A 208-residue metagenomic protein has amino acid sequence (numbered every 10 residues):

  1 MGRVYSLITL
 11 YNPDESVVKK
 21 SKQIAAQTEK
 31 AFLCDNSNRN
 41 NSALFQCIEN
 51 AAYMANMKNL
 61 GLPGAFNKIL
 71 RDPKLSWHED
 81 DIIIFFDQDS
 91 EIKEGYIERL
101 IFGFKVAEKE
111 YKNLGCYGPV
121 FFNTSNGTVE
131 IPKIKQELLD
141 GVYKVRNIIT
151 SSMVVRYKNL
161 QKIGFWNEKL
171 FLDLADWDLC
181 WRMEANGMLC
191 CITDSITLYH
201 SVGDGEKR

Functional and structural regions predicted by a protein language model:
L7-Q27: Short, well-formed alpha-helical segments that are part of the catalytic scaffolds of diverse glycosyltransferases
P13, T193-R208: Active-site donor/metal-binding and catalytic loop motifs of nucleotide-sugar-dependent glycosylation enzymes
C34-F45, K58, S90-E91: A conserved acidic beta->alpha catalytic loop
N56-L75: Glycine-rich, basic loop-to-helix element that forms the pyrophosphate-binding segment of sugar-nucleotide handling
H78-E91: Short beta-strand-to-loop acidic/aromatic patch adjacent to the donor-nucleotide binding site
G95-V129: Conserved donor NDP-sugar-binding/catalytic core segment of glycosyltransferases
E137-V155: A recurrent flexible, glycine/aromatic-enriched loop bordering the glycosyltransferase active site that acts as
N159, I163-G164, K169-Y199: A short, conserved alpha-helix in the catalytic core of glycosyltransferases
